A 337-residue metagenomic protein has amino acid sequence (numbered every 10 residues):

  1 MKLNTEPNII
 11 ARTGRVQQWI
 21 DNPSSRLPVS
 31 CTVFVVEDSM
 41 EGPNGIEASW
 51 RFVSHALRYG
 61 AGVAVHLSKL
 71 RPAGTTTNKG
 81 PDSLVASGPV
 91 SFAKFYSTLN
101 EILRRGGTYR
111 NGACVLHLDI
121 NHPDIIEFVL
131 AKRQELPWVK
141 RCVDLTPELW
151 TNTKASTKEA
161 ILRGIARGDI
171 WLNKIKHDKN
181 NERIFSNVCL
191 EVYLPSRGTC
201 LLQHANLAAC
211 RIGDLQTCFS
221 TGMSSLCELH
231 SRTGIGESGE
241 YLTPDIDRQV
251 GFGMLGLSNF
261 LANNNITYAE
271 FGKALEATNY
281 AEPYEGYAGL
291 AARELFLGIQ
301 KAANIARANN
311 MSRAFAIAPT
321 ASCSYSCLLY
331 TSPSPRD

Functional and structural regions predicted by a protein language model:
M1-S332, R336: Extended catalytic cores of very large enzyme megasubunits
